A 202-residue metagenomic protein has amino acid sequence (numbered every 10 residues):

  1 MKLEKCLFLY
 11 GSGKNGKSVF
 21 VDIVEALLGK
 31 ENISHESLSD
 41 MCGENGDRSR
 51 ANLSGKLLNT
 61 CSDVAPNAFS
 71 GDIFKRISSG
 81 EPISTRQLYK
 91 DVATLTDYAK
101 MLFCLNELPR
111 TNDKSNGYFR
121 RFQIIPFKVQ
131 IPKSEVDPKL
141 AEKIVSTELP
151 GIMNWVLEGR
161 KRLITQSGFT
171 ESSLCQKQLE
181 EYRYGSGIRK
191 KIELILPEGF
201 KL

Functional and structural regions predicted by a protein language model:
M1-L202: Feature primarily recognizes SF3-like P-loop helicase cores of small DNA viruses
